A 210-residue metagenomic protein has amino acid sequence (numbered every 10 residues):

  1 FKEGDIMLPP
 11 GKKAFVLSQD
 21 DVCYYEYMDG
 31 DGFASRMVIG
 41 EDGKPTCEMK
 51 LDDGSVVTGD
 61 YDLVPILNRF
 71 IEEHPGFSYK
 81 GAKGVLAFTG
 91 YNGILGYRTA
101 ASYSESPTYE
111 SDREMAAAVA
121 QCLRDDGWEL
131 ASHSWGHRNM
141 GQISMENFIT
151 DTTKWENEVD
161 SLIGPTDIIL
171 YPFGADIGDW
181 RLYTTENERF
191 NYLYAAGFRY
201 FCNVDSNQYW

Functional and structural regions predicted by a protein language model:
K2, L8-F15, C23-G178, N207: Metal-dependent polysaccharide deacetylase catalytic core of the NodB/CE4 family, i.e., the active-site-bearing domain
D5-I6, N191: Short, flexible, glycine/charge-rich loop motifs used to bind or transfer phosphoryl groups or to couple energy/partner
S18: Generic enzyme active-site microenvironment
E158, F173-D176, N187-W210: Substrate-binding cleft of secreted/luminal carbohydrate-active enzymes
D179-T185: Short glycine/threonine-rich loop-to-helix capping motif typified by GTGT followed within a few residues by an Asp-Pro
